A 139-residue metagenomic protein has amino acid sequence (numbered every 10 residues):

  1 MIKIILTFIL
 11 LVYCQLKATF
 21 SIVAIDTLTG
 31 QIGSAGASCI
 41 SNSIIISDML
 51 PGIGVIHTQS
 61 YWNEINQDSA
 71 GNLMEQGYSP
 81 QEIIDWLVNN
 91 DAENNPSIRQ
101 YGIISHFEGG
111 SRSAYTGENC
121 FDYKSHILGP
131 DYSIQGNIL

Functional and structural regions predicted by a protein language model:
K3-Y13: Sec-dependent N-terminal signal peptides
L16-L139: N-terminal nucleophile
